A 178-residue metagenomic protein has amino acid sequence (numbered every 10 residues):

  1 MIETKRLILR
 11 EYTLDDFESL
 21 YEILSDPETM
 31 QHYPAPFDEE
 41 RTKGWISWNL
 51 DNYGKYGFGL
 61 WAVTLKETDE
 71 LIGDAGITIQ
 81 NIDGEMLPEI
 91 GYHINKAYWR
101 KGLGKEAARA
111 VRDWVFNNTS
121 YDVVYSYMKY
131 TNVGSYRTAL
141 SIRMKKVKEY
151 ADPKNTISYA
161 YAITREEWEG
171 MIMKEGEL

Functional and structural regions predicted by a protein language model:
M1-Q31, T64-L178: Acyl-donor (CoA/ACP) binding surface of acyl/acetyltransferases
E28-W48: Conserved GNAT-fold acetyl-CoA-binding loop/helix
T29, D38, K55-F58, V124: Secondary-structure boundary/capping residues
F37-R41, G59, M86, T131: Short, conserved alpha-helical segments within structured domains
K43-I46, G59, A97, E166: Short, low-complexity intrinsically disordered segments
N49-A62: A short helix-loop-beta-strand connector motif used in the catalytic cores of GNAT acetyltransferases and, in some
